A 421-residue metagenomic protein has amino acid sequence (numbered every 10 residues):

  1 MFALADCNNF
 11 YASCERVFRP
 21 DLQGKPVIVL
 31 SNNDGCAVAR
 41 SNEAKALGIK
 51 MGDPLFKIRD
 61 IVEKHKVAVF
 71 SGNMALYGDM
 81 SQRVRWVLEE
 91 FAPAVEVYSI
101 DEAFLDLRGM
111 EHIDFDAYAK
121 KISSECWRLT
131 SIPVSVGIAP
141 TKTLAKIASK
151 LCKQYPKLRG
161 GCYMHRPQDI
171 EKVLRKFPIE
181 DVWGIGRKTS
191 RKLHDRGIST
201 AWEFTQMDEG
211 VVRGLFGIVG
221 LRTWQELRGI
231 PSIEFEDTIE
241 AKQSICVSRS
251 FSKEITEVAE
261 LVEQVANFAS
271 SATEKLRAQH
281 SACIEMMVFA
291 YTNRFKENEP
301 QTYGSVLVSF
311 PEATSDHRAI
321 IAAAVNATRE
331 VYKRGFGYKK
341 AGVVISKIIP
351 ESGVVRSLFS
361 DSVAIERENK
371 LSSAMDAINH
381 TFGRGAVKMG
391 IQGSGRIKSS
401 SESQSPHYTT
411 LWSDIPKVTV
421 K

Functional and structural regions predicted by a protein language model:
M1-Q225, E234, S362-K421: Gly/Gly-Pro- and Ser/Thr-rich, intrinsically disordered tail segments characteristic of DNA damage-repair and tolerance
F10, N33-C36, N293-K296, I348-S352: Short, charged/polar surface micro-motifs in flexible loops or helix N-caps
K25, V134, I284-M286, A341: Change "...and in nucleic-acid phosphodiester-cleaving endonucleases..." to "...and in nucleic-acid processing enzymes
Y98-E102, A139-K142, S281-E285, F336-K340: Short Gly/Ser/Thr- and Asp/Glu-enriched loop/turn motifs at secondary-structure junctions
A103-G109, G304-P311, V355-S360: Short, hydrophobic beta-strand segments
E111-F115, E297, I349-R356: Short, charged/polar, Gly/Pro-enriched secondary-structure boundary elements
R191-G337: DNA-contacting surface of Y-family translesion DNA polymerases
A319, V325-T381: C-terminal hydrophobic structural anchor segments that stabilize assembly/packing rather than catalytic chemistry
